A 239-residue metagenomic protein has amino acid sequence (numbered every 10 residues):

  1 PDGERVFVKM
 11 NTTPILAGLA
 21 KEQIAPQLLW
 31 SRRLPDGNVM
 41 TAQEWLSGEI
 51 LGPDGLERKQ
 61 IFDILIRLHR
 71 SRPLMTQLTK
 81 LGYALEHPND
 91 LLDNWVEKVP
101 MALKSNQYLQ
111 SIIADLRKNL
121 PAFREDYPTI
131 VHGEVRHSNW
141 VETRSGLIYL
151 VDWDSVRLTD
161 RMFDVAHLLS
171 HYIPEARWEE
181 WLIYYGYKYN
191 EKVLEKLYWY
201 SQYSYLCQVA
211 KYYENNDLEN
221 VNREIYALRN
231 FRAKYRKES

Functional and structural regions predicted by a protein language model:
P1, R117-V165: Active-site acidic catalytic loop and adjacent metal/ATP-binding pocket of ATP-dependent phosphoryl transfer enzymes
P1-L78: ATP-binding pocket architecture of kinase catalytic cores
A20, G55, D154, M162 (+2 more regions): Short, flexible helix/strand-to-coil boundary loops that buttress conserved ligand/catalytic motifs in alpha/beta
L29, H69-L81, P121, P128-V131 (+4 more regions): Structured catalytic cores of enzymes that bind and process phosphorylated ligands/cofactors
L34-D54, N89-P100, Y203-E219: A glycine-centered beta->alpha junction motif in the catalytic cores of kinase/phosphotransferase enzymes
P73-G133, R144-S145, Y235-E238: An alpha-helical support segment within catalytic cores of ATP-dependent transferases
T143-V193: Active-site Asp-x-Gly
S170-Y172, E180, Y184-S239: Helix-rich C-terminal or lid/interface subdomains of diverse kinases
